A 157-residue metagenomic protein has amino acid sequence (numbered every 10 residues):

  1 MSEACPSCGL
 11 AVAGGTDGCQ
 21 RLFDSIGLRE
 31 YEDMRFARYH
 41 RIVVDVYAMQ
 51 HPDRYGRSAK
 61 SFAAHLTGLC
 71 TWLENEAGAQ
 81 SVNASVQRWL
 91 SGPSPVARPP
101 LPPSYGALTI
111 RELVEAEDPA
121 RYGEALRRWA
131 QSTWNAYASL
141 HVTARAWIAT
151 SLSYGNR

Functional and structural regions predicted by a protein language model:
M1-R157: Intrinsically disordered, low-complexity linkers and terminal regions that flank or interleave Cys/His-based
